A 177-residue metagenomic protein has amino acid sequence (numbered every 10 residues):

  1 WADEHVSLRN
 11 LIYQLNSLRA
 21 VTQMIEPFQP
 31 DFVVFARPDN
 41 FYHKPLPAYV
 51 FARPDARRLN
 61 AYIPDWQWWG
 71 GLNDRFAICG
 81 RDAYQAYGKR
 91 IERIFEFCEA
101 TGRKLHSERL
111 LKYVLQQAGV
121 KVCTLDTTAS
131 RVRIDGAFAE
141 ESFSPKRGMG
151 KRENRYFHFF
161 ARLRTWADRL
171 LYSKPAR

Functional and structural regions predicted by a protein language model:
W1-R177: ER/Golgi luminal nucleotide-sugar-dependent glycosyltransferases, focusing on the catalytic module
